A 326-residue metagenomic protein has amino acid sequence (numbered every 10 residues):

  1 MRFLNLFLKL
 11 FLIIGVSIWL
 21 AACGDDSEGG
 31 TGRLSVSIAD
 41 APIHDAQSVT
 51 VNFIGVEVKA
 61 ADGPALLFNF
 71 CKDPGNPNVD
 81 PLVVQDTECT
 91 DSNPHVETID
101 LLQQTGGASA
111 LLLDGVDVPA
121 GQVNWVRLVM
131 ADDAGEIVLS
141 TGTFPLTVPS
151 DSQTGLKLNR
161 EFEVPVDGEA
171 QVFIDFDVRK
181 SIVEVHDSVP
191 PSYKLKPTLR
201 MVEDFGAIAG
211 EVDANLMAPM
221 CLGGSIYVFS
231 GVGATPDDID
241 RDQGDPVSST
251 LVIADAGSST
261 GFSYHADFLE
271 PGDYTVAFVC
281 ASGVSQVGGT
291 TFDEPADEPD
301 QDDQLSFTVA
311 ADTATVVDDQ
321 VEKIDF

Functional and structural regions predicted by a protein language model:
M1-F11: Bacterial N-terminal signal peptides that target proteins for export
W19-A22: C-terminal motif of bacterial Sec signal peptides marking the signal peptidase cleavage site
G24-F326: A short, solvent-exposed, low-complexity linear motif enriched for acidic/polar residues with Pro/Gly/Ser/Thr
